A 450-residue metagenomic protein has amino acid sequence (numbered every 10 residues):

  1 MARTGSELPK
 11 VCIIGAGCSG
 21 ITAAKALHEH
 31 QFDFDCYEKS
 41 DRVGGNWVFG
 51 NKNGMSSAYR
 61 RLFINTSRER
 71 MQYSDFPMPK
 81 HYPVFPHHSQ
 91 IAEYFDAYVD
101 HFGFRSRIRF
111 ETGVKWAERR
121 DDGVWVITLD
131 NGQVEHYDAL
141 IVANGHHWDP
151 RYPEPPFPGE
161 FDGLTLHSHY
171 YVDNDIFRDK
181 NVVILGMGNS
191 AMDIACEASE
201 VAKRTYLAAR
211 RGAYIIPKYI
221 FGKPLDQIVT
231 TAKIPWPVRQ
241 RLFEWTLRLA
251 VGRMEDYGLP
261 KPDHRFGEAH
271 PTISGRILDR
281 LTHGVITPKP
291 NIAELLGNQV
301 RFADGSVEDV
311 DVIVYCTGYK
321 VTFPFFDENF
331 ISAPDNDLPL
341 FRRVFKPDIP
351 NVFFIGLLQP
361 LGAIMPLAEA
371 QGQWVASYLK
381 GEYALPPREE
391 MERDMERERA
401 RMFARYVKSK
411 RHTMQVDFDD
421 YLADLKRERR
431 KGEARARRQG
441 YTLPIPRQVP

Functional and structural regions predicted by a protein language model:
A2-R61, Q72-Y219, A232-E389, F403-P450: Flavin (primarily FAD) cofactor-binding/catalytic cores of flavoenzymes
F63-T66: Flexible "cap/lid" subdomain of the alpha/beta-hydrolase fold that forms the substrate-access gate
G222: Short, surface-exposed amphipathic charged segments that create phosphate/polyanion-binding patches used for binding
V229: Conformationally flexible catalytic loops at phosphate/diphosphate-handling active centers
M395-F403: Long alpha-helical segments found as membrane-embedded helices
